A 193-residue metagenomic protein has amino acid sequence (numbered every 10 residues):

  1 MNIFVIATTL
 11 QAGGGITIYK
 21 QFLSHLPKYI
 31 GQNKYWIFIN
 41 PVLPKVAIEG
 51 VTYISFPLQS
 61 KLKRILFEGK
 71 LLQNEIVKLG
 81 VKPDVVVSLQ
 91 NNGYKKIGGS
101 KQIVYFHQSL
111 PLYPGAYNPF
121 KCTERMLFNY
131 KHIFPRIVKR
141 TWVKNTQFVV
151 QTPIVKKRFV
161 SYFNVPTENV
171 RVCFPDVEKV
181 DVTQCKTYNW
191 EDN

Functional and structural regions predicted by a protein language model:
M1, V182-N193: Nucleotide-sugar donor-binding and catalytic loop/hinge architecture of NDP-sugar-dependent glycosyltransferases
F4, Y19-H25, Y29-G93: Active-site donor-binding segments of glycosyltransferases and PAPS-dependent sulfotransferases
I6-K20: A short, glycine/small-residue-rich beta-strand->loop->alpha-helix junction that serves as a flexible
G99, V104-H132: Acceptor-binding helix/loop patch of EC 2.4 sugar-transfer enzymes, predominantly nucleotide-sugar-dependent
R125-F148: Membrane-proximal helix-turn-helix segments that form the acceptor-binding/catalytic region of lipid-linked
V143-T183: Donor nucleotide-sugar binding/catalytic pocket of nucleotide-sugar-dependent glycosyltransferases
